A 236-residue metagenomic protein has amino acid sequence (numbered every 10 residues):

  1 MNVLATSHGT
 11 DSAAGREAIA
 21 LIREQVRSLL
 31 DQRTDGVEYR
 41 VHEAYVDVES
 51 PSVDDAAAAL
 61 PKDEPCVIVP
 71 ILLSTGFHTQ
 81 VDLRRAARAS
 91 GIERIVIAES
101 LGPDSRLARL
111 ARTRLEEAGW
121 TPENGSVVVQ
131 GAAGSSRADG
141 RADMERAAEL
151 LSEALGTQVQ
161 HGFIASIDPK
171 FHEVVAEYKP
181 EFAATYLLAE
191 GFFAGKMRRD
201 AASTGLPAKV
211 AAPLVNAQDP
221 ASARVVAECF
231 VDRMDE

Functional and structural regions predicted by a protein language model:
M1-E236: Active-site-proximal alpha-helix that buttresses catalytic centers in soluble enzyme cores
